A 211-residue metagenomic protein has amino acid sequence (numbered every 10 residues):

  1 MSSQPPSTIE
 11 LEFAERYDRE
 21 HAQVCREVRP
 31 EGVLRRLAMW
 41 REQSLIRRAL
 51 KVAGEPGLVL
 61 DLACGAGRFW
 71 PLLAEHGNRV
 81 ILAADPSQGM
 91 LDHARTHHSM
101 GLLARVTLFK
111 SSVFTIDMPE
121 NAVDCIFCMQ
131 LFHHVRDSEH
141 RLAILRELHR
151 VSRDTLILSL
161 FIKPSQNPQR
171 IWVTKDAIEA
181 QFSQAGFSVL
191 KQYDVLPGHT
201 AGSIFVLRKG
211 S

Functional and structural regions predicted by a protein language model:
S2-G57, D61-T115, E139-A143, I157-S211: Class I (Rossmann-like) S-adenosyl-L-methionine-dependent methyltransferase catalytic domain, capturing the SAM-binding
G57, D124, D154: Conserved acidic residues
I116-N121: Short amphipathic alpha-helix with an adjacent loop that forms part of the alpha/beta core around
F127: A conserved beta-strand element that flanks and buttresses the S-adenosyl-L-methionine
Q130-H134: Short catalytic micro-motifs in class I SAM-dependent methyltransferases
L142-D154: A short glycine-rich, Lys/Arg-flanked "PGG" loop and its adjoining helix->strand segment in the class I
